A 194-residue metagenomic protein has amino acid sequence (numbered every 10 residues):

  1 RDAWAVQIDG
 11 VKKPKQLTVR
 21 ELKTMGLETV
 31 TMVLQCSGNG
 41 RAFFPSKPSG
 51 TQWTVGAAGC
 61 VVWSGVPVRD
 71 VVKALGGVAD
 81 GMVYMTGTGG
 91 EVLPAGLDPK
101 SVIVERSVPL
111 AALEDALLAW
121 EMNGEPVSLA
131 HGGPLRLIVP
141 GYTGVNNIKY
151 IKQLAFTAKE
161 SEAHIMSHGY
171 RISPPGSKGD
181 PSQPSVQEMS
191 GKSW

Functional and structural regions predicted by a protein language model:
R1-W194: Structured, non-membrane catalytic/scaffold regions adjacent to prosthetic-group chemistry
